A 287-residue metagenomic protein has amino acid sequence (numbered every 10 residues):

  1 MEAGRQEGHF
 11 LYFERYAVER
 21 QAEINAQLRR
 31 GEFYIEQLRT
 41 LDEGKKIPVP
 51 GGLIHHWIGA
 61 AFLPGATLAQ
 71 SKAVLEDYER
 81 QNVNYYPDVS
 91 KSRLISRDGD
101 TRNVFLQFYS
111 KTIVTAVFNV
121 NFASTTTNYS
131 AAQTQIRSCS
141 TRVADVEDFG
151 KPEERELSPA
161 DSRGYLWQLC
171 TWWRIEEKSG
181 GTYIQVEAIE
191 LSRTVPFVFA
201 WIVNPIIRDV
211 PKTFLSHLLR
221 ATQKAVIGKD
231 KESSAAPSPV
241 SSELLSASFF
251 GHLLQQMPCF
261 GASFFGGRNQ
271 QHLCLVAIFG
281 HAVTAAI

Functional and structural regions predicted by a protein language model:
M1-P237: Eukaryotic helix-grip
S238, S242-L244, C259: Compositionally biased, low-complexity segments
S242, F249-F250, F265: Intrinsic disorder
L244, Q256, Q271-H272: Cationic, low-complexity basic patches in intrinsically disordered or flexible, solvent-exposed regions
H252, G267-R268, C274: Residues at flexible loop/coil and secondary-structure boundary positions
L253-M257, V283: Hydrophobic, low-acid, alpha-helix-prone terminal segments
A262, A277, A282-A286: Short linear motifs in low-complexity or flexible loops
